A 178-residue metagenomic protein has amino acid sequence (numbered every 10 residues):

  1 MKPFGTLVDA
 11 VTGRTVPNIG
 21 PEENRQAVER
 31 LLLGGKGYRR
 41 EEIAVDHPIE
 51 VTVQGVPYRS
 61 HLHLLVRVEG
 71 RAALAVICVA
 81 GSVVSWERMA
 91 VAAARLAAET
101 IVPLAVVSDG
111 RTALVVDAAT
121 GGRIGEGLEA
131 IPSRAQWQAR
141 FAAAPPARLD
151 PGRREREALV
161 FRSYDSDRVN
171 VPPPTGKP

Functional and structural regions predicted by a protein language model:
M1-L104, R111-P178: A short, conserved, highly charged catalytic patch centered on acidic carboxylates
